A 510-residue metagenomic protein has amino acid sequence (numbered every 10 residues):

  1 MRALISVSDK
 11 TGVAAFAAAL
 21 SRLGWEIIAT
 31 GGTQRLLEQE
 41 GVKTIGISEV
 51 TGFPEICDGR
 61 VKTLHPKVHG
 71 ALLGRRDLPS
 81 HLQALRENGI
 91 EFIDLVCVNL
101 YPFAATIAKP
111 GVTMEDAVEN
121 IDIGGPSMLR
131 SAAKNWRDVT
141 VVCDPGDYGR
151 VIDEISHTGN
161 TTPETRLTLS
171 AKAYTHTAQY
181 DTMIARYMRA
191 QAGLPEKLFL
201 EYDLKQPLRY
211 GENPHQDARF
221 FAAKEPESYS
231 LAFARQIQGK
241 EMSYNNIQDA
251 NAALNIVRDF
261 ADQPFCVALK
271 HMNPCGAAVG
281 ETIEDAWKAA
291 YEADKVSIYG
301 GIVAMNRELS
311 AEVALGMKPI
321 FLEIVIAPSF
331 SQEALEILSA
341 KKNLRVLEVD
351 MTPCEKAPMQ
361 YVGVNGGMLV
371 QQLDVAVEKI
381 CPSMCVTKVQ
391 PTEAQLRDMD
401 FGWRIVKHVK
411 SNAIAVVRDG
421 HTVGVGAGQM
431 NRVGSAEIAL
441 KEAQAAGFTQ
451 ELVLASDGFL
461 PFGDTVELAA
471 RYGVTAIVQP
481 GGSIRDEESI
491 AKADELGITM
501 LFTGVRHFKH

Functional and structural regions predicted by a protein language model:
M1-I5, L95-V98, Y180-H510: ATP-dependent carboxylate/acyl-activation modules
M1-V50: N-terminal glycine-/serine-/threonine-rich phosphate-binding loop
I27, T44, V139-V141, V346 (+1 more regions): Hydrophobic beta-strand scaffold residues
G32-P102: Glycine-rich nucleotide/cofactor/substrate-binding loop typically near the N-terminus or early in the first domain
T33-L36, T51-C57, F103-A105, S127-R130 (+6 more regions): Short gly/pro/ser/thr-enriched loop/turn and capping motifs at secondary-structure boundaries
R76-I123, R130-A132, M384-E393: Active-site/ligand-binding-proximal alpha/beta "capping" segment
M128, N135-Y148: Mobile "lid/hinge" segments at catalytic clefts and subdomain interfaces of large enzymes
G146, R150-L198: Non-catalytic interaction/clamp surfaces of large macromolecular machines
